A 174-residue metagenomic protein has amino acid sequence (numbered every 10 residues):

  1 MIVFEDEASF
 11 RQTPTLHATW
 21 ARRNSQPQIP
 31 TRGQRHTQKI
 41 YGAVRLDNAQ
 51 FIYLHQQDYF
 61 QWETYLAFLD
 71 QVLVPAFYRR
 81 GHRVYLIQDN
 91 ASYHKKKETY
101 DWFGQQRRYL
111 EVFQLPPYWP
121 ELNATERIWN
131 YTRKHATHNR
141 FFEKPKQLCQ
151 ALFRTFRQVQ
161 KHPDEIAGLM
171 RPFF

Functional and structural regions predicted by a protein language model:
M1-D70, F173: Extended, low-complexity cationic-aromatic segments
I2, T125-F174: C-terminal anion-handling pockets and recognition modules
V3-E5, V84-N90, F113-P116: Short beta-strand segments
Q26-Q34, G104-A124, F141: RNase H-like polynucleotidyl transferase catalytic core
L46, G81, Q105-Y109: Short, well-ordered coil/turn elements that cap or connect secondary structure elements
L69, G81-H94, N123: Acidic/histidine-rich, metal-coordinating catalytic segments
F77-Y78, H94, Y118-W119: Carbohydrate transferase catalytic cores enriched for Leloir-type hexosyltransferases
K97-D101: Distinct, well-ordered alpha-helical segments
